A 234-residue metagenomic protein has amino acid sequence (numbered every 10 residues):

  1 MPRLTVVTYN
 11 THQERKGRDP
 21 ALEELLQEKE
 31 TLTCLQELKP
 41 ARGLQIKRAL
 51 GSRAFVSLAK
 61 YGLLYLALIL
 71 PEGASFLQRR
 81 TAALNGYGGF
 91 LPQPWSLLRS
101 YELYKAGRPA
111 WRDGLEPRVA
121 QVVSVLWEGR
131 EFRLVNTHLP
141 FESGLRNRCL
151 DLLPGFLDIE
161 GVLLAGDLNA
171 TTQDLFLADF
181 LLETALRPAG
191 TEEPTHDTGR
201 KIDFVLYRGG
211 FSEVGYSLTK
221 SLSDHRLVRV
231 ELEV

Functional and structural regions predicted by a protein language model:
M1-L70, A83, L150-D151, R226 (+1 more regions): N-terminal, active-site-proximal structural segment of metallo-dependent hydrolase catalytic domains
R3-Q13, R99-Y101, V122, E131-P140: Active-site-proximal beta-strand elements of phosphoester/diester hydrolases
T8, C34-L35, N136, A165-D167: Generic enzyme active-site microenvironment
H12, K39, H138-P140, L168-T171 (+1 more regions): Catalytic metal-binding/acid-base residues of hydrolase active sites
Q36-G129, L218-K220: Structured beta-strand-rich core segments of catalytic domains in phosphoester-bond hydrolases
A74, I159-L163, L168-V234: Metal-dependent phosphoester-hydrolase catalytic domains
L115, E142-R146, L222: Solvent-exposed loop/turn segments connecting transmembrane beta-strands in outer-membrane beta-barrel proteins
V119-W127, E131-V135, L145-A165, T172-L177: His/acidic metal-ligating clusters that form di-metal
